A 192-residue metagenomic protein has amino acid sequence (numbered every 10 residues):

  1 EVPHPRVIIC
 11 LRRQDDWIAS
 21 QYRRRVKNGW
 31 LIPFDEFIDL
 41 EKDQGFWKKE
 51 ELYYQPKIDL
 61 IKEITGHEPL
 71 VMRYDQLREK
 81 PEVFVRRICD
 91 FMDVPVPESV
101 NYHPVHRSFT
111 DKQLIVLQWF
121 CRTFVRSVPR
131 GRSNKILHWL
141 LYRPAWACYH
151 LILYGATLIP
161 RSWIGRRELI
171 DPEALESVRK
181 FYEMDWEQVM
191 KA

Functional and structural regions predicted by a protein language model:
E1-A192: Anion-recognition interface
